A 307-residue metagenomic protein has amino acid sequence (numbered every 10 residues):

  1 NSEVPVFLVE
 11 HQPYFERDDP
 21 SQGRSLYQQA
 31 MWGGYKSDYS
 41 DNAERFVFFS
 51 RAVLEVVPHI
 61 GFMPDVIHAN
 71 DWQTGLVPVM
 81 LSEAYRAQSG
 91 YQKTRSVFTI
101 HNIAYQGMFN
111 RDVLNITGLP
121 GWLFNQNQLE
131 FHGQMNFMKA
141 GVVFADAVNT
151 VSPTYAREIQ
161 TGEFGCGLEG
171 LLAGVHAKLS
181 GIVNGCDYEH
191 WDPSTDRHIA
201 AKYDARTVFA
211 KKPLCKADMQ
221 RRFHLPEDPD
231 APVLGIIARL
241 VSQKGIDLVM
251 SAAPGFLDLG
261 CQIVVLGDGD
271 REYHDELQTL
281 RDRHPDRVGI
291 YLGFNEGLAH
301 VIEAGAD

Functional and structural regions predicted by a protein language model:
N1-D307: Catalytic cores of nucleotide-sugar-dependent glycosyltransferases that transfer UDP/GDP/TDP-activated
